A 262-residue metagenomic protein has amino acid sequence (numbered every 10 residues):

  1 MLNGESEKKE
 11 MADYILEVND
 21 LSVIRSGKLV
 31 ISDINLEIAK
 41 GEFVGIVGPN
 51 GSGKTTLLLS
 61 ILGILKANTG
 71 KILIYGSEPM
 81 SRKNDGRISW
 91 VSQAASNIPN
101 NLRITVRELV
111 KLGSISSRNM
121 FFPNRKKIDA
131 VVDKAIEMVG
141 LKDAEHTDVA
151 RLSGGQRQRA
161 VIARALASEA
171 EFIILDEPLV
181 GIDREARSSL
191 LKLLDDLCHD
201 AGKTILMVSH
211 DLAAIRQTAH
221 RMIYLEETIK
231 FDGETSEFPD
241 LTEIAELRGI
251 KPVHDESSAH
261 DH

Functional and structural regions predicted by a protein language model:
L62: Helix-to-loop junction immediately C-terminal to a conserved catalytic motif
G70-N84: Conserved ABC transporter NBD signature motif
K111, R125-A144: Conserved ABC ATPase "signature" region
D148-L152, Q156: Conserved ABC ATPase signature
I173-E177: Catalytic Walker B motif of ABC-type/P-loop ATPase nucleotide-binding domains
S209-H210: H-loop/switch region of ABC-family ATPase nucleotide-binding domains
M222-E234: H-loop (His-switch) and adjacent beta-strand-loop-beta switch element of ABC-type ATPase nucleotide-binding domains
